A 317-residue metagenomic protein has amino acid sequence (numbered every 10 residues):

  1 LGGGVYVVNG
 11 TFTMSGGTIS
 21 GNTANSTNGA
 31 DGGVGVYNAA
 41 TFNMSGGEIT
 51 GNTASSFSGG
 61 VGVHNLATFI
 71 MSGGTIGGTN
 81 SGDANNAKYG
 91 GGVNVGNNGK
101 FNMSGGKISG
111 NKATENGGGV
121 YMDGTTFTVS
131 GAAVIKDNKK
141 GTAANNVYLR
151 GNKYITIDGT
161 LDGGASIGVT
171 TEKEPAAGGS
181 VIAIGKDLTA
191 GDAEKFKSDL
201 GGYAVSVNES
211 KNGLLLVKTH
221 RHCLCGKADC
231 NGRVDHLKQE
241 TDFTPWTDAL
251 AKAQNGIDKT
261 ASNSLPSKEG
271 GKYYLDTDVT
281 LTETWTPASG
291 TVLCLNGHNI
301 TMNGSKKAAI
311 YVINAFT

Functional and structural regions predicted by a protein language model:
L1, G10, A40, A67 (+7 more regions): Residues that flank catalytic or metal-binding motifs in active/ligand-binding sites
L1-Y6, T23-Y37, T53-H64, D83-V95 (+4 more regions): Extracellular beta-strand/beta-solenoid scaffold signature
G2, G10, S15-G17, S45 (+5 more regions): Low-complexity, Gly/Pro
N9, G16, G46, G73 (+10 more regions): Residue-level signal for tight coil/turn positions that link beta-strands
T11-T23, T41-T53, T68-G82, K100-K112 (+4 more regions): Right-handed parallel beta-helix
V36-N38, D123-G124, T170-P175, E209-S210 (+2 more regions): Short, flexible beta-strand-to-coil junctions
S130-K268, K272: Extracellular/surface-exposed low-complexity segments
K153, G270-T291, H298-T301: N-terminal extracellular ligand-recognition/capping segment immediately after the signal peptide
